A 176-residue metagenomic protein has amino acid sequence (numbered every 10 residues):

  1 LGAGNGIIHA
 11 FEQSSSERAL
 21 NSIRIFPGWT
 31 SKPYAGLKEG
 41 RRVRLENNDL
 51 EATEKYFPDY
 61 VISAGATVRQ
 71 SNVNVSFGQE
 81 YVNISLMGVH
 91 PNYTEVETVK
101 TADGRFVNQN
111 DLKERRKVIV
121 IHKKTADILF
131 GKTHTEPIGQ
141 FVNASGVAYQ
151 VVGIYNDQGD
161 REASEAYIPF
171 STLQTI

Functional and structural regions predicted by a protein language model:
L1-A3: A hydrophobic alpha-helix feature that marks transmembrane segments and, especially, their cytosolic C-terminal ends
N5-S85, N92-E95, D127-I128, T175: Hydrophobic, regular-secondary-structure patches
M87, N92-V107, D111, R115-I176: Mid-to-C-terminal secondary-structure elements that act as membrane-proximal/extracytoplasmic interface segments
